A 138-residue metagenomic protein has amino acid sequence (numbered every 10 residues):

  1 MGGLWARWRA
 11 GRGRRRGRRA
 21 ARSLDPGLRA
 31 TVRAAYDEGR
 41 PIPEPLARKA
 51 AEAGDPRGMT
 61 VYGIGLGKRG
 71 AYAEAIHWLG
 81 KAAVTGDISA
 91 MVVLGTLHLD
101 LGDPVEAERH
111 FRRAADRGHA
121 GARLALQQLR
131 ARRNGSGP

Functional and structural regions predicted by a protein language model:
A21-R33, E44, P56-T60, V92: Alpha-helical tetratricopeptide repeat
A34-A35, L66, H98, R130: Residue at a conserved register position within TPR or TPR-like alpha-solenoid repeats
A53-D55, T85-D87, R117-H119: Short helix-capping/linker turns of helical repeat alpha-solenoids
